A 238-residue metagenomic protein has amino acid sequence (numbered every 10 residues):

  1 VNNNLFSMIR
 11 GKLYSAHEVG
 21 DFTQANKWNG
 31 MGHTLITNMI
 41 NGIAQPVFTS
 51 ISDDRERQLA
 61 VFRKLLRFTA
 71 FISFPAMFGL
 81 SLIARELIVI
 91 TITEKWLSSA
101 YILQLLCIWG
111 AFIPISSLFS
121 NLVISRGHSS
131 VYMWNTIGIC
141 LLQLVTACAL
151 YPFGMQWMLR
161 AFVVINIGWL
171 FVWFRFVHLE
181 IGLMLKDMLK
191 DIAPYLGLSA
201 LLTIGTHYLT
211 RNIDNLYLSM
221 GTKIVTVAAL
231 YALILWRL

Functional and structural regions predicted by a protein language model:
N2-R10, Y14, A44, I83-I88 (+1 more regions): Hydrophobic/aromatic end-of-helix segments at the C-terminal termini of transmembrane alpha-helices
N3, N26, N41, Y101-L179 (+2 more regions): Short runs within selected transmembrane alpha-helices of multi-pass transporters and secretion channels
M8, V19, V131-M133, M158-L159 (+1 more regions): Alpha-helical transmembrane segments and their helix-entry boundary regions
I9-G30, L59-V61, L97-L103, G221-T222: Interfacial/gating helices of multi-pass transporter permease domains
L13-A16, S52, S125-R126, P152-F153: Helix-loop interface residues and adjacent transmembrane-helix termini in multi-pass membrane transporters, primarily
A25, N29-S73, S120-S125: Helix-loop junctions and terminal segments of transmembrane helices in multi-pass membrane transport/translocation
T37, F62-P114, L141-Y151, S199-I204 (+1 more regions): Alpha-helical transmembrane segments of multi-pass membrane transport and lipid-handling proteins
I139, F153, W157, L189-L238: Transmembrane alpha-helical segments of multi-pass transport proteins
